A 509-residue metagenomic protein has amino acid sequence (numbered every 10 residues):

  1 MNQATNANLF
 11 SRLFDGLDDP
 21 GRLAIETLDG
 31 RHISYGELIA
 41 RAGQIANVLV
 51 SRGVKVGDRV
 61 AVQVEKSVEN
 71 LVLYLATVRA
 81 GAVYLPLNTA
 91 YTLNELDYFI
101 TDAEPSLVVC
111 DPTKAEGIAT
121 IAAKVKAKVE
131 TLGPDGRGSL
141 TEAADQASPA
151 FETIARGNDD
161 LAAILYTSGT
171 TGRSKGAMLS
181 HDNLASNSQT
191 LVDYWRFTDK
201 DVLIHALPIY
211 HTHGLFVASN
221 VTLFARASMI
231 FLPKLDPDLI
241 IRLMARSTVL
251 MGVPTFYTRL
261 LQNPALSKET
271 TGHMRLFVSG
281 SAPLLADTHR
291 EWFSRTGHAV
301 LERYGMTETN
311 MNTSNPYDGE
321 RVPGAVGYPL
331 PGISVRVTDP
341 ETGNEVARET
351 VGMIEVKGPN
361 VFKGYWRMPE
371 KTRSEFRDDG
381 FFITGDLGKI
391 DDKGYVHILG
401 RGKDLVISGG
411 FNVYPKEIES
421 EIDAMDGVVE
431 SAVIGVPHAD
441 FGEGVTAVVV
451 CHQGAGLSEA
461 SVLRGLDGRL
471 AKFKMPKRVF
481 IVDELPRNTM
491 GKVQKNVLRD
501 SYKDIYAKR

Functional and structural regions predicted by a protein language model:
N2, A24-S67, L71-L75, T92-D97: Conserved AMP-binding/adenylate-forming core of the ANL superfamily
G21, A147-Y166, G172-R173, R196-V202: Conserved pre-ATP/AMP-binding loop-to-beta segment of ANL
H32-G36, A162-S186: Conserved AMP-binding A3 loop
Y91, V108-C110, G358, K363-G364 (+5 more regions): AMP-binding/adenylate-forming catalytic core of the ANL superfamily
T113-N158, N263: ANL superfamily adenylate-forming
A185-V202, Y210-V249, N263-A265: Conserved AMP-binding/adenylation subdomain of ANL enzymes
M244-G252, L261-V322, S334: Gly/Ser/Thr-rich phosphate-binding loop
R336-E355, S374, D392-K393, A455-E459 (+1 more regions): Conserved beta-loop-beta connector loops within the AMP-binding
